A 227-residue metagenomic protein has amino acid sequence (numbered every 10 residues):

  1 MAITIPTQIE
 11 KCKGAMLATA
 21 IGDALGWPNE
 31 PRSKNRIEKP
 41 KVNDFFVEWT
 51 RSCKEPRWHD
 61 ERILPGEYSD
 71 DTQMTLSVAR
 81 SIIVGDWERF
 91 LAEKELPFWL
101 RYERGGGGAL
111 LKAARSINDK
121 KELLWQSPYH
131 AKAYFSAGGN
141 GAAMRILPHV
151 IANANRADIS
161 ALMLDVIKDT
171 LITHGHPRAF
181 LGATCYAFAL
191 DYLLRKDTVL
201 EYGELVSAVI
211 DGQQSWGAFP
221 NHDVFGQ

Functional and structural regions predicted by a protein language model:
M1-Q227: Structured, active/binding-site neighborhoods that engage oxygen-rich ligands
